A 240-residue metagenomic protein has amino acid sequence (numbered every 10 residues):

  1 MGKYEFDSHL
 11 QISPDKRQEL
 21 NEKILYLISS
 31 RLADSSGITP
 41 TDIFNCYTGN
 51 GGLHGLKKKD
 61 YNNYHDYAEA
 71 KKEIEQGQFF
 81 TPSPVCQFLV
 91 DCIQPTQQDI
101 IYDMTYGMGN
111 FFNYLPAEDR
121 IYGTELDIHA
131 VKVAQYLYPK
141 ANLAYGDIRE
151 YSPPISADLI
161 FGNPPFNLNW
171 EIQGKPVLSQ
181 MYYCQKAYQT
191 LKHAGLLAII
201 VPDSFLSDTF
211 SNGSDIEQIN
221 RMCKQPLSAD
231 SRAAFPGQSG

Functional and structural regions predicted by a protein language model:
M1-S83, V90-D91: Non-catalytic, mostly N-terminal accessory regions of nucleic-acid modification and defense proteins
D15-A33, G162, P202-D203, F210 (+2 more regions): Positively charged, hydrophobic/aromatic-enriched amphipathic segments
N45-G55, P95-Q97, D147-Y151, K175-Q185 (+2 more regions): Phosphate-binding glycine-rich loops and adjacent basic patches that engage nucleotide phosphates, nucleic-acid
N50, K58-N63, T81-V85, M104 (+2 more regions): A broad, low-specificity signal for short, low-complexity segments enriched in glycine/proline and polar/charged
A70-E171, V177, Y182, Q189 (+1 more regions): Conserved S-adenosyl-L-methionine
I128, P176-G240: Conserved Class I SAM-dependent methyltransferase catalytic core
